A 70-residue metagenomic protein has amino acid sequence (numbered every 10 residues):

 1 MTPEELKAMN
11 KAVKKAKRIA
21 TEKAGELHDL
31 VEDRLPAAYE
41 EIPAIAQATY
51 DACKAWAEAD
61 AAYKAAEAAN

Functional and structural regions predicted by a protein language model:
M1-T2, A66-N70: Short intrinsically disordered terminal tails
M1-V31, A61: N-terminal acidic leader/helix
D29-A68: Short, charge-rich amphipathic interface segments used for partner binding and complex assembly
